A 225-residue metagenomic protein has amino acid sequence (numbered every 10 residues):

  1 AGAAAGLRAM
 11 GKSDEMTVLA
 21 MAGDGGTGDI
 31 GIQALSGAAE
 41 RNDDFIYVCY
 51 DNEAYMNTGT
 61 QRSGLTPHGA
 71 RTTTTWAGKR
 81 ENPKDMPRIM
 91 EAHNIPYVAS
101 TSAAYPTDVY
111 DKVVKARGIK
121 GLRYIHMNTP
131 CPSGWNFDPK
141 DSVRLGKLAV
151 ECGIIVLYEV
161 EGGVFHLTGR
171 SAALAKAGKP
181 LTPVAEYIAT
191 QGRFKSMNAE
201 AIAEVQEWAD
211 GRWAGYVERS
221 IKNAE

Functional and structural regions predicted by a protein language model:
A1-M56, D108-D111: Thiamine diphosphate
K12-E15, S63-I119: Conserved thiamine diphosphate
L35-A38, S63-G64, V114-G118, K140-L148: Short, solvent-exposed amphipathic alpha-helical segments in soluble enzyme and RNA/protein-processing domains
C49, S100-T101, Y124-N128: Short, conserved beta-strand edge motifs with alternating hydrophobic and charged residues
N52-A54, Y105, N128-S133: Glycine-rich beta-alpha junction loops
M56-S63: Glycine-rich, charge-decorated loop segments at or immediately adjacent to ligand/cofactor-binding or catalytic sites
C131-E225: Flexible, low-complexity linker and terminal segments
